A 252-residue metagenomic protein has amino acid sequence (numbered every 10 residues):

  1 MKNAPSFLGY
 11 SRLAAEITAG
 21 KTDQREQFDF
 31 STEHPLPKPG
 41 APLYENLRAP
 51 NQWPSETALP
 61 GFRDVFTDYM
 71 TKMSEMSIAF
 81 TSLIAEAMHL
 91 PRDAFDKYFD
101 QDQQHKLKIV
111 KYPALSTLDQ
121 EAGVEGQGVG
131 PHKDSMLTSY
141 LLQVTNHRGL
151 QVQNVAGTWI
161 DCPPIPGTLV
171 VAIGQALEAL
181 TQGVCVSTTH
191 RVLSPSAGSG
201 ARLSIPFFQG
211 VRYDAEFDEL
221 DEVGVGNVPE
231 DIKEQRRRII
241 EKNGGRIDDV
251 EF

Functional and structural regions predicted by a protein language model:
M1-F252: Peripheral, non-catalytic segments flanking oxidoreductase cores
